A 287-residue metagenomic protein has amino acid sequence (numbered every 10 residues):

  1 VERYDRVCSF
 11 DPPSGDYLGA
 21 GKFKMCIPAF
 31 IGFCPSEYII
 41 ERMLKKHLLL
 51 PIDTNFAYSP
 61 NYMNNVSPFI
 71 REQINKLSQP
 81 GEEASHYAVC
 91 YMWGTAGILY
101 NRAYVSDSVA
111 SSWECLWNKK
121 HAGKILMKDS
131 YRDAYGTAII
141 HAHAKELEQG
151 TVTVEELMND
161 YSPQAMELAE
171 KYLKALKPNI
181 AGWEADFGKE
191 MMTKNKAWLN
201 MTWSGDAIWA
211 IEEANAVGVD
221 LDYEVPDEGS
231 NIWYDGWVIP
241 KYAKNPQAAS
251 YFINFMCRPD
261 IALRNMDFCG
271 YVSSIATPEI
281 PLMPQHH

Functional and structural regions predicted by a protein language model:
V1-R42, K46: Early extracytoplasmic/lumenal segment of secretory-pathway proteins
R3-V7, G19-A20, I40, G188-M191 (+3 more regions): Short, hydrophobic alpha-helical packing/hinge segments within bilobed ligand-binding/sensory domains
K24-P28, R42-K45, P80-A84, V89-W93 (+6 more regions): Extracellular/periplasmic catalytic domains that process cell-envelope and extracellular macromolecules
E37-E41, A96, Y104-S106, G123 (+5 more regions): Solvent-exposed loop/turn segments at secondary-structure junctions within structured extracellular/periplasmic domains
E37-L50, T54, Y62-S111, Y135-L147 (+1 more regions): Periplasmic solute-binding protein
Y38, L44-L48, A103, N118-A122 (+8 more regions): Sec-exported extracytoplasmic/periplasmic mature domains
K124-S130, A134-H141, E146-D222: Ligand-binding pocket segment of bilobal, Venus flytrap-like solute-binding proteins
D235-H287: Mature extracytoplasmic/periplasmic domains
